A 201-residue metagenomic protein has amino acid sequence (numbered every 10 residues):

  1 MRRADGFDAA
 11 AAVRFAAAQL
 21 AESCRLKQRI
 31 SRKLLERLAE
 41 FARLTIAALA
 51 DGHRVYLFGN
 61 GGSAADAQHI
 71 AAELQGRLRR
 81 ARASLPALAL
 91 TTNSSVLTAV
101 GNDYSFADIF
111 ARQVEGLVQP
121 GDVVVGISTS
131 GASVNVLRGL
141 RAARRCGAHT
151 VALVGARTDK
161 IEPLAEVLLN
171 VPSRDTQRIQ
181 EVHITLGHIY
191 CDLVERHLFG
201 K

Functional and structural regions predicted by a protein language model:
M1-R32: Generic N-terminal amphipathic, Lys/Arg-enriched alpha-helix
L44-V118: Glycine-rich, small/polar surface segments that engage phosphate groups of diverse ligands
S63-Q68, A132-G139, I161: Short glycine/serine/threonine-rich phosphate/pyrophosphate-binding segments that cradle anionic phosphate groups
T91, S128, V154, L169-Q177: Short beta->alpha connector loops at strand-helix junctions that form conserved, small/polar/Pro-enriched
G116, Q177-K201: A charged, well-structured terminal subsegment
V124, T150, L168-N170: Short, well-ordered beta-strand core segments
L140-R144: Surface-exposed amphipathic alpha-helices with a cationic face
L153-A165: Short, glycine/polar-rich helix-capping loops at beta-to-alpha or helix-loop-helix junctions that flank or form
